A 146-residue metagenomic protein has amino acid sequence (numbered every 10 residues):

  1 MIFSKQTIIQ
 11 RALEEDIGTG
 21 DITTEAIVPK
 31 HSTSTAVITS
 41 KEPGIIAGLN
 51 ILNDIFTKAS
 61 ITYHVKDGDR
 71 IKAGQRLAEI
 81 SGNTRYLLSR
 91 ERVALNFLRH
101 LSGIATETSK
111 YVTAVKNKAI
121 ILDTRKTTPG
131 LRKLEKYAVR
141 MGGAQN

Functional and structural regions predicted by a protein language model:
I2-N146: Acidic/glycine-rich phosphate/pyrophosphate-binding loops and surrounding catalytic core that coordinate Mg2+
